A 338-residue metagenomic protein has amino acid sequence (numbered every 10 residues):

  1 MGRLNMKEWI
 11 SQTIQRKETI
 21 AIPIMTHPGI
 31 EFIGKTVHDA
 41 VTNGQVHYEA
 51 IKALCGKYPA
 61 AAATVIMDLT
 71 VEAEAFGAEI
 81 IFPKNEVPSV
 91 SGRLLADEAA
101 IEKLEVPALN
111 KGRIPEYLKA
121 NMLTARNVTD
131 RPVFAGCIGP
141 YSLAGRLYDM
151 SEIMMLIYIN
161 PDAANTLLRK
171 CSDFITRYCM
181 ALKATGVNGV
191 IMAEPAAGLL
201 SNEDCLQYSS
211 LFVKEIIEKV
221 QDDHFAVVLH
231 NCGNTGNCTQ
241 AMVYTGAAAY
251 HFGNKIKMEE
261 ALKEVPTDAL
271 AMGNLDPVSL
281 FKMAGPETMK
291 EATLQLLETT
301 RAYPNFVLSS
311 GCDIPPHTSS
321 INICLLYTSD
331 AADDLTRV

Functional and structural regions predicted by a protein language model:
Q15-H38, F76-A78, F134-A164, A196 (+1 more regions): N-terminal small/glycine-rich loop or linker at the start of catalytic domains across soluble metabolic enzymes
A21-P23, A63-V65, V133-G136, V190-M192 (+4 more regions): Hydrophobic faces of well-ordered beta-strands that scaffold small-molecule active sites in alpha/beta enzyme cores
C55, T124, I175, S209 (+3 more regions): Conserved, mostly hydrophobic/aromatic
I81-A181: Active-site-proximal, glycine-rich beta->alpha crossover segments in alpha/beta enzymes that shape flexible
A120-V128, C205-D223, V265: Alpha-helix-loop-beta-strand connector modules within alpha/beta enzyme cores
V243-A249, V265-L270: Glycine-enriched alpha-helix->loop->beta-strand junction motifs that scaffold or abut catalytic
I256-P266: Active-site-adjacent beta->alpha loops and helix N-cap segments on the catalytic face of soluble alpha/beta enzymes
Y327-A332: Conserved small/polar residues in nucleotide/adenosyl-binding loops
